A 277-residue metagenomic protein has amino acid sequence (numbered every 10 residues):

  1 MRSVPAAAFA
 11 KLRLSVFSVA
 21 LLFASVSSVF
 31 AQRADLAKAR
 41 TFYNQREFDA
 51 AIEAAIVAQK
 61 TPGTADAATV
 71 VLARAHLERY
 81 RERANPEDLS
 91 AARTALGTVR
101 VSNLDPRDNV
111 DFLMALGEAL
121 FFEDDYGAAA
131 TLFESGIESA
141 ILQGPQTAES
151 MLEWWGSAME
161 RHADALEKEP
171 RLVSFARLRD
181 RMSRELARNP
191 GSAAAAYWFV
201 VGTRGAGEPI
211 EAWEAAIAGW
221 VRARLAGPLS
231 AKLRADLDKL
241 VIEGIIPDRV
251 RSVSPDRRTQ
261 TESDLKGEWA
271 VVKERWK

Functional and structural regions predicted by a protein language model:
V29-E82, P86-S90, K266-K277: N-terminal leader/linker segments that initiate helical-solenoid repeat arrays
A58-A67, G97-D111, E138-M151, S183-N189 (+1 more regions): Flexible helix-coil transition and linker loops at the boundaries of alpha-helical arrays
E134-E138, I210-G227: TPR/TPR-like (Sel1-like) alpha-helical repeat modules
L172-V173, L229-K277: Terminal, low-structured helical/coil segments at or just beyond the last alpha-helical repeat
